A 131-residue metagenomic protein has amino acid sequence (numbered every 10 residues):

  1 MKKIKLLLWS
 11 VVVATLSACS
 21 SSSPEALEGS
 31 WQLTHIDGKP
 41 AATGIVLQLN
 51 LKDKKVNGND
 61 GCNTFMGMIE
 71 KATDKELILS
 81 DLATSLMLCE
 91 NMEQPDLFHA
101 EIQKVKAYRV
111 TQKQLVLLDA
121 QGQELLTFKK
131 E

Functional and structural regions predicted by a protein language model:
K2, V12-V13: The feature captures the C-terminal accessory region of ATP-dependent helicases and related nucleic-acid translocases
I4-K5, W9, C19-E131: Lipid interaction determinants
